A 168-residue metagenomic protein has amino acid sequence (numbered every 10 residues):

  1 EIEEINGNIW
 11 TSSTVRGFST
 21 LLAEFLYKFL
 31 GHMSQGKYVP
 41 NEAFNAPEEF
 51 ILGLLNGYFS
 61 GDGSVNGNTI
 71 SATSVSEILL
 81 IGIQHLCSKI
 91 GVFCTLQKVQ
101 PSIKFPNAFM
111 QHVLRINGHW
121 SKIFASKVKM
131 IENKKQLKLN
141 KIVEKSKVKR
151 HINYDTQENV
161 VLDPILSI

Functional and structural regions predicted by a protein language model:
E1-I168: Internal intein/HINT superfamily modules and their associated LAGLIDADG
